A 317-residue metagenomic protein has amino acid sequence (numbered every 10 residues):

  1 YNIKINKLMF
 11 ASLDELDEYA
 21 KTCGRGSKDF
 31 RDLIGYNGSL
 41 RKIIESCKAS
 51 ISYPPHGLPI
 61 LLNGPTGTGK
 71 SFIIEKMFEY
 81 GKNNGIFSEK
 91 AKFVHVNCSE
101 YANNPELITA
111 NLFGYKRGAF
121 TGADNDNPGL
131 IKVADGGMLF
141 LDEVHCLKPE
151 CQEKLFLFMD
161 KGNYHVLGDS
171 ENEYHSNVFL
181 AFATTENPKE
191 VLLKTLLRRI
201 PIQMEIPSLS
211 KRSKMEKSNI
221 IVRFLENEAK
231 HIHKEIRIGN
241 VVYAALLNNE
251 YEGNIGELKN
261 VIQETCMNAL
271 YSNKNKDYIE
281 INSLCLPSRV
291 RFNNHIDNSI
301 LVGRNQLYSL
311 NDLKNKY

Functional and structural regions predicted by a protein language model:
Y1-T22: Interdomain "pre-motor" coupling segment immediately N-terminal to P-loop NTPase/helicase cores
Y19-I44, E106, A245-E252: Dynamic helix-loop-helix/coil hinge segments at AAA+ ATPase domain boundaries and subdomain interfaces
A49-T121, G137, H145: Conserved post-Walker A coupling segment in P-loop NTPases
G57, N84-S88, A119-I131, V144-H145 (+2 more regions): Conserved Walker
I74, A102-F113, D124-D160, K189-R199 (+1 more regions): Conserved AAA+/SF3 P-loop NTPase catalytic/coupling segment centered on the Walker-B
F140-L141, V178-T185: Structural recognition of the conserved hydrophobic beta-strand(s) that form the central parallel beta-sheet of P-loop
V191, T195, S210-A244, N273-K274: Conserved C-terminal "switch" segment of AAA+ ATPases
G256-Y271: C-terminal helical "lid" of AAA+/P-loop NTPase domains
